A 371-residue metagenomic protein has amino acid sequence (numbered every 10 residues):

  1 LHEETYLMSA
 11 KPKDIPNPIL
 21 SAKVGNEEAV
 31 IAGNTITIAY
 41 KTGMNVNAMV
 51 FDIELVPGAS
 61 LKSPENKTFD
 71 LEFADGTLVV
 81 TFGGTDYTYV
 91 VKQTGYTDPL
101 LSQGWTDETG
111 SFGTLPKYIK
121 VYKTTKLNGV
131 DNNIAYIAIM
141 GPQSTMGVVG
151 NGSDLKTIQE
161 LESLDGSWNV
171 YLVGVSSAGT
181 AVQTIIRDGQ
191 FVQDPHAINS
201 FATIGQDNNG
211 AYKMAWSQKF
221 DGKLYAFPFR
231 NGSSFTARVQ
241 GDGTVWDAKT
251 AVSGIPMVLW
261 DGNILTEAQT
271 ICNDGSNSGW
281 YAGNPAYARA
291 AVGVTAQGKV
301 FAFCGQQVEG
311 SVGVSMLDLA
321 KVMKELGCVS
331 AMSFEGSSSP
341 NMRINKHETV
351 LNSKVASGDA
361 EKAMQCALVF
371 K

Functional and structural regions predicted by a protein language model:
L1-L100: Beta-rich interaction/scaffold domains
A32, A74, N132, I198 (+3 more regions): Residues that act as N-cap/strand-start positions at coil-to-secondary-structure junctions
I36, L78, T145, G210-Y212 (+2 more regions): Hydrophobic residues embedded in beta-strands of well-ordered beta-sheets
G43-N47, L155-E160, S315: Short, structural beta-strand-to-alpha-helix junction motif
Y96-W216: Zymogen propeptides
N151-L155, W216-K223, G305-E309: Short, solvent-exposed aromatic-acidic interface loops
S176-N277, Y281: Active-site-adjacent helix-turn-beta-strand microarchitecture at beta-sheet edges that either contains or buttresses
G179-I198, I204-Q206, E267, D274-S330 (+2 more regions): Conserved, well-ordered active-site substructure
